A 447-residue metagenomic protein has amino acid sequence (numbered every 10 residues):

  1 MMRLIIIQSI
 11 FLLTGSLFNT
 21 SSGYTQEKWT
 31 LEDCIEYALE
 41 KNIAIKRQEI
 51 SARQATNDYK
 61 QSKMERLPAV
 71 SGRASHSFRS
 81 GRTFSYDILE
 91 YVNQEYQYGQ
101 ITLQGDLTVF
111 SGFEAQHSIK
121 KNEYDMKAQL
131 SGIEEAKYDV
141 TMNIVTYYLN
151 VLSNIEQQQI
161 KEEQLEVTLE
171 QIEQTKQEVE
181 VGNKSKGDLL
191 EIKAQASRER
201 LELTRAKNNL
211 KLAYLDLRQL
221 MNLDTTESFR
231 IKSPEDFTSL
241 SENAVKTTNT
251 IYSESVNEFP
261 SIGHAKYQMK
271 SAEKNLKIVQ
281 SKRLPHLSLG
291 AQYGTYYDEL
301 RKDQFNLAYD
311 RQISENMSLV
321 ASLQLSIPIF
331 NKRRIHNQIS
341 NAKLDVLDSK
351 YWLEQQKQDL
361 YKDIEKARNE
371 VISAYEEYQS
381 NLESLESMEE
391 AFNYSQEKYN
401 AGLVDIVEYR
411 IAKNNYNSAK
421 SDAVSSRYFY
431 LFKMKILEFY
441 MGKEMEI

Functional and structural regions predicted by a protein language model:
M1-Y37, K207-T250, E438-I447: Terminal intrinsically disordered/low-complexity segments used for targeting and assembly
Y24-S71, G81, I231-N275, I372 (+1 more regions): Bacterial Sec-pathway N-terminal export signals of envelope proteins
Y24-Y147, L287, A291, R333-H336: Short flexible linkers and secondary-structure junctions
K46-I50, K63, E95, V109-K137 (+6 more regions): Sec/SRP-type N-terminal targeting helices
I50, L201-L223, L385-K443: Short segments within alpha-helical structural elements
N57, D139-E254, E370, A374 (+1 more regions): Periplasmic alpha-helical coiled-coil/stalk elements that build and connect Gram-negative outer-membrane
R73-L107, P234-N243, K277, G290-I327 (+1 more regions): Small/polar, glycine/serine/threonine/aspartate-rich low-complexity segments that form flexible
